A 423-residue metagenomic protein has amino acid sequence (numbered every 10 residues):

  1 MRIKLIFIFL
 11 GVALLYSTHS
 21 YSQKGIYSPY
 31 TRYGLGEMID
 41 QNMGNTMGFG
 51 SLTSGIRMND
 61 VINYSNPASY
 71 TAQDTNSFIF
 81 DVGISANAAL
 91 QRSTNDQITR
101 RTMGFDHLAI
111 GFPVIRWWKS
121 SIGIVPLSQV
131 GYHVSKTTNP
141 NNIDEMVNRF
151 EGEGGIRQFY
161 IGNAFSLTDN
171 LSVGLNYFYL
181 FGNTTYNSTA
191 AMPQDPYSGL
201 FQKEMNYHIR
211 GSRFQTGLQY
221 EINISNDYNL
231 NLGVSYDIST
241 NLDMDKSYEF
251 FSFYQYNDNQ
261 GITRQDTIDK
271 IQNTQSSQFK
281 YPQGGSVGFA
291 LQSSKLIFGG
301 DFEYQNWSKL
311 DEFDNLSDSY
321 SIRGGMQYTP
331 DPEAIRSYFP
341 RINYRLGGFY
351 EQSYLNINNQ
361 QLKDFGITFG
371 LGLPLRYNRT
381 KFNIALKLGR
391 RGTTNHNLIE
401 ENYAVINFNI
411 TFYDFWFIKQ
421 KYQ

Functional and structural regions predicted by a protein language model:
M1-L5, D169: Positively charged n-region of N-terminal signal peptides that target proteins for export
L5-L14: Sec-dependent N-terminal signal peptides
S20: Nucleotide-sugar donor-binding patch of glycosyltransferase catalytic domains
Q23-Q423: Subset of outer-membrane beta-barrel
